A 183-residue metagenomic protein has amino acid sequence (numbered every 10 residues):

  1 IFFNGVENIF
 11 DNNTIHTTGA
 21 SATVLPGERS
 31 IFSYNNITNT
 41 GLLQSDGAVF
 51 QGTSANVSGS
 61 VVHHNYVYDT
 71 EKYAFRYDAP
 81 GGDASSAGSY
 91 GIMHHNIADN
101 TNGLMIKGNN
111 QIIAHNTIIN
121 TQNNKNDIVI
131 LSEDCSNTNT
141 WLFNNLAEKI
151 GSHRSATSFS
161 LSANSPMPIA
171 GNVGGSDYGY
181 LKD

Functional and structural regions predicted by a protein language model:
I1-F2, T17-T23, L43-S54, D69-S85 (+3 more regions): Extracellular beta-strand/beta-solenoid scaffold signature
N4-S21, E28-L42, S58-Y73, S86-N102 (+3 more regions): Right-handed parallel beta-helix
L25, A79, S165-M167: Intrinsic-disorder/low-complexity coil detector
L25, K107-G108, F159-S162: Short, T/G/N/S-enriched strand-turn elements that build extracellular solenoid repeat scaffolds
L181-D183: Active-site and glycan-interaction determinants of carbohydrate-active enzymes
